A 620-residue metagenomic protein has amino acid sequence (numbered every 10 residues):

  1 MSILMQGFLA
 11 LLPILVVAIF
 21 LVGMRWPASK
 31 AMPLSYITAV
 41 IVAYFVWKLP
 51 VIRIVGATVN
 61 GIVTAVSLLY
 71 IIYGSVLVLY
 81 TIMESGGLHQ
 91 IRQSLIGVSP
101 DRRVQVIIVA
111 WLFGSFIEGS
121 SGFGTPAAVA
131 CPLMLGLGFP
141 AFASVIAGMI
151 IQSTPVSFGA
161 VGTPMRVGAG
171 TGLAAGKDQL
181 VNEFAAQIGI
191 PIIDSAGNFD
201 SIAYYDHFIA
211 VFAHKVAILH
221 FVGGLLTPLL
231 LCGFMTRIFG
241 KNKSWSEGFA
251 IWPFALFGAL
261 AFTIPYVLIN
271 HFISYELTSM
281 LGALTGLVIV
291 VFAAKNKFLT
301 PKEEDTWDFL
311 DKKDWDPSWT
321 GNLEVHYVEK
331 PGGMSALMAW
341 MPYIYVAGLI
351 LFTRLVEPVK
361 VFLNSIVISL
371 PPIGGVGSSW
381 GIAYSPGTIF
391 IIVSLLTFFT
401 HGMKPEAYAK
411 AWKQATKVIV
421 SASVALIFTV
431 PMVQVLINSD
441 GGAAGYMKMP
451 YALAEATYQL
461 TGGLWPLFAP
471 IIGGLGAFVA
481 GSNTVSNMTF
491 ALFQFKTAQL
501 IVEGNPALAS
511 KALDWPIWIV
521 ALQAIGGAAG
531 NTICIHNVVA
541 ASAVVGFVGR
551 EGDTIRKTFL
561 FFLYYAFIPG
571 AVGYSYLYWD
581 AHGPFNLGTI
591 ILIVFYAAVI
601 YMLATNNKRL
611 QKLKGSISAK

Functional and structural regions predicted by a protein language model:
S2-A10, P191-A203, L225-G374, V548-D553 (+1 more regions): Long, contiguous bundles of hydrophobic transmembrane helices that form the permeation core of multi-pass
L9-I19, W26-W47, L69-S75, A259 (+6 more regions): Hydrophobic mid-bilayer segments of alpha-helices in multi-pass membrane transport proteins, especially secondary
V55-V63, L68-L137, V145-I146, M403-I501: Membrane-embedded alpha-helical segments and adjacent helix-loop junctions characteristic of multi-pass solute
Y80-E84, G162-Q187, E357-L363, F428-P450 (+1 more regions): Extracellular/periplasmic helix-exit of transmembrane alpha-helices
M83-G87, P100-D101, M134-A143, T171-D178 (+8 more regions): Juxtamembrane helix-boundary/capping and inter-helix hinge elements in multi-pass membrane proteins
R103-S115, A141-P155, V167, V181-P228 (+4 more regions): Alpha-helical transmembrane segments of multi-pass membrane proteins
T125-L133, M149, G162-A174, F234 (+2 more regions): Re-entrant/interfacial helical elements at transmembrane boundaries that shape and gate the permeation pathway
G282, D311-I472, S618-K620: Transmembrane helical segments that form the transport core of multi-pass membrane transport proteins
